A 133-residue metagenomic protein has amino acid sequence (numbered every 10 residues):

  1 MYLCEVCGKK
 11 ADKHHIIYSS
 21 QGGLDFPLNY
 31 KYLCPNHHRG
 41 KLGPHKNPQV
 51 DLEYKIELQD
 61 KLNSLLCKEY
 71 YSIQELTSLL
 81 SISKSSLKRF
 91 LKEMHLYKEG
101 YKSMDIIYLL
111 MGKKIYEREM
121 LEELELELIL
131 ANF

Functional and structural regions predicted by a protein language model:
M1-D12, C34-N36: Short cysteine-rich loop/turn motifs with clustered Cys
L3, K13-I16, L121-F133: Helix-turn-helix/homeodomain-like alpha-helical modules used for DNA recognition and transcription-factor dimerization
I17-Y30: Short linker/helix segments within small regulatory modules
Y30-L52: Short Cys/His-centered divalent metal-binding micro-motifs
L52-Y71: Short, amphipathic alpha-helical "recognition" segments used to contact nucleic acids or chromatin
E75-L80: Short alpha-helical "recognition helix" segments of helix-turn-helix
L87-K88: Helix-turn-helix DNA-binding helix
K92-L124: Short Lys/Arg-enriched helix C-cap and helix-to-coil transition segments that create basic nucleic-acid-contact patches
